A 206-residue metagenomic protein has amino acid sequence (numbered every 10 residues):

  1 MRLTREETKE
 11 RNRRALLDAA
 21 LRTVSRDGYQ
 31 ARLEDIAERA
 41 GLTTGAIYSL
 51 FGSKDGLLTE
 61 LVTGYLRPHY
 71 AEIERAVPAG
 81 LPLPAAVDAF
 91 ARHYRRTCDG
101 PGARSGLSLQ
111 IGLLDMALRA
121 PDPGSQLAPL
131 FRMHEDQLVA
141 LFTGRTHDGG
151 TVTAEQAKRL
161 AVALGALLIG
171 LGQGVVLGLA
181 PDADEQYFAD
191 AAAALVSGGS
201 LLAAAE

Functional and structural regions predicted by a protein language model:
M1-R11, A203-E206: N-terminal intrinsically disordered/low-complexity leader segments
R11, A15, A19-G64: Helix-turn-helix
N12, K54, L61, Y65-H69 (+4 more regions): Hydrophobic/aromatic residues within well-ordered alpha-helical segments
S53, M116-P121: Short loop-to-helix capping motifs
E60-T63, E74-L107, T153-L164, A189: Hydrophobic alpha-helical connector segments
A76, A117-L118, V175-L179: Secondary-structure edge/capping motif, primarily at the C-terminal ends of alpha-helices and the immediately following
R92-R96, E135-G144, T151, K158 (+2 more regions): C-terminal peripheral helix-coil segments that are non-catalytic and often amphipathic
A103-I111, P121-H147, R159-V162, D190: Amphipathic alpha-helical packing segments from all-alpha helical-bundle domains
